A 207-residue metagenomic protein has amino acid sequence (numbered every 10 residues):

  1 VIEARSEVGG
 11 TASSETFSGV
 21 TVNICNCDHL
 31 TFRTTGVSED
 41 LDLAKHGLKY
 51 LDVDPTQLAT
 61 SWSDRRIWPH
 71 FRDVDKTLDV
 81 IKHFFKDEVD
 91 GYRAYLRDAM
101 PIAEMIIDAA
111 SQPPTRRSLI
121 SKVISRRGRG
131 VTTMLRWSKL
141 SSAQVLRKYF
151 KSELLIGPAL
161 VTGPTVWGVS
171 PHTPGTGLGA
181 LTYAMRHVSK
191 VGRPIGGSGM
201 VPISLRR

Functional and structural regions predicted by a protein language model:
V1-I107: N-terminal glycine-rich phosphate/pyrophosphate-binding loop and immediately adjacent elements
I2-R5, G175-L181: Active-site-adjacent bridging/hinge elements
F17-V20, V166-G168, S189-G192: A short glycine/serine-rich beta->alpha loop
F32, S141, M200: Short, conserved clusters of charged catalytic residues that mark active-site and nucleotide-handling motifs
D42, V169-T173, R186-V191: Short helix-capping/linker segments at secondary-structure and domain boundaries
S63-P174: Rossmann-like flavin
W137, A180-R207: Helical element adjacent to the flavin cofactor pocket in flavoenzyme catalytic cores
